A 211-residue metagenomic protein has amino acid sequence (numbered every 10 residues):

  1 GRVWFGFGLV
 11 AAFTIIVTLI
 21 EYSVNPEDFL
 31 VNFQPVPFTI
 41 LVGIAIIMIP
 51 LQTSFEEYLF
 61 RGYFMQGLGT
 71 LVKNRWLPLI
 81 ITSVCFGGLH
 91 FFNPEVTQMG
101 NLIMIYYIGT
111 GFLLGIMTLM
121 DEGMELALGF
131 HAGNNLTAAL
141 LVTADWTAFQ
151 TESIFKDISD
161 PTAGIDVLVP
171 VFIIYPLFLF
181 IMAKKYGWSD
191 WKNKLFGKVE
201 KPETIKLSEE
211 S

Functional and structural regions predicted by a protein language model:
G1-F55, M65: Juxtamembrane helix-loop-helix connectors linking adjacent transmembrane helices in multi-pass membrane enzymes
V3-G8, T39-V42, W76-I81, N101-I108 (+1 more regions): Hydrophobic alpha-helical transmembrane segments
Y22-F33, P94-Q98, T151-S159: Membrane-interface helix termini and inter-helical loops of multi-pass transporters
F55-I81, L119: Membrane-interface helix/loop boundary segments of multi-pass membrane proteins
E56-M65, G123-L128, W188-K192: Juxtamembrane/interfacial segments flanking transmembrane helices
P78-F91: Small-polar-interrupted transmembrane alpha-helices in polytopic inner-membrane proteins
I103-I154: Functionally important transmembrane alpha-helices
A132-S211: C-terminal membrane module of polytopic membrane proteins
